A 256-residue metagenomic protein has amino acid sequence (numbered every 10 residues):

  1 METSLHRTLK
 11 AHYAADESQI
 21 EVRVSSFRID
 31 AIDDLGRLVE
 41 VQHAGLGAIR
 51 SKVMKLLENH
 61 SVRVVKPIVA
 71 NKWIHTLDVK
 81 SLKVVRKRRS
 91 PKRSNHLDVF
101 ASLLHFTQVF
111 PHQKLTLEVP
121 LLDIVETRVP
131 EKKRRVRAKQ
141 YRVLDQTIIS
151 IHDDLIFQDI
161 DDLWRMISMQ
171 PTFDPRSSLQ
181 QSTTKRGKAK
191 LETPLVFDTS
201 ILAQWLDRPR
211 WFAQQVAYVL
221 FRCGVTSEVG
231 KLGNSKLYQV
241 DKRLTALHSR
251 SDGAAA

Functional and structural regions predicted by a protein language model:
M1-R28, K83, K92-H96, L104-H105: Acidic-basic catalytic patches of nuclease active cores, encompassing PD-(D/E)XK and other metal-cofactor nuclease
I29-G45, I49, L56, R63-V64: Conserved catalytic cores of phosphodiester-cleaving nucleases, focusing on short active-site segments
V85-W164: Long, low-complexity, charged/polar intrinsically disordered regions in eukaryotic proteins
Q158-E192: Positively charged, polyanion-binding regions of nucleic-acid-associated proteins
S178, E192-L206: Short acidic, hydrophobic short linear motifs in intrinsically disordered regions
R208-F221: Short amphipathic alpha-helical interaction segments
F221-K231: A short, conserved structural fragment
K231-A256: Short, cationic-aromatic polyanion-contact patches
